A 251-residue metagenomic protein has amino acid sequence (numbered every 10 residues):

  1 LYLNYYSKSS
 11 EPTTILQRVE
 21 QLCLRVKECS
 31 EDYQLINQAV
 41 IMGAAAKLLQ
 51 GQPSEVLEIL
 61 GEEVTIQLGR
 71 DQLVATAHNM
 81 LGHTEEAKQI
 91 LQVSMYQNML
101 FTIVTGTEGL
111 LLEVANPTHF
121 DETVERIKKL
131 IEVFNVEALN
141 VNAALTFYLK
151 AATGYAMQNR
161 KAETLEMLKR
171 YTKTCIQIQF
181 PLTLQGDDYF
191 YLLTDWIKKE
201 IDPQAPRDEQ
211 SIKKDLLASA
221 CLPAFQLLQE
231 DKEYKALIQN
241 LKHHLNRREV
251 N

Functional and structural regions predicted by a protein language model:
Y2-V26, A205-E209, K213, S219: Short coil/linker segments at helix-helix boundaries
L3, S7-E11, D32-Y33, K47 (+2 more regions): Short, charge-rich amphipathic alpha-helical segments embedded in non-transmembrane helical bundles/solenoids
N4-S9, M42, A46-K47, A77-H78 (+3 more regions): Residue-level signature for tetratricopeptide repeat
P12-E28, G51-V64, T84-Q97, T118-N135 (+2 more regions): Alpha-helical repeat scaffolds
L24, I41-A45, G61, Q72-T76 (+3 more regions): Amphipathic alpha-helical repeat scaffolds
S30-V40, E63-L73, Q97-G109, N140-Y148 (+1 more regions): Generic helix N-cap/helix-start motif at coil->alpha-helix transitions
N37-G69, E163, D231, I238-N251: A short, hydrophobic/aromatic-rich structural module that often spans a beta strand with its adjoining loop
T102-D231, K235-A236, N240-N251: Alpha-helical protein-protein interaction modules
